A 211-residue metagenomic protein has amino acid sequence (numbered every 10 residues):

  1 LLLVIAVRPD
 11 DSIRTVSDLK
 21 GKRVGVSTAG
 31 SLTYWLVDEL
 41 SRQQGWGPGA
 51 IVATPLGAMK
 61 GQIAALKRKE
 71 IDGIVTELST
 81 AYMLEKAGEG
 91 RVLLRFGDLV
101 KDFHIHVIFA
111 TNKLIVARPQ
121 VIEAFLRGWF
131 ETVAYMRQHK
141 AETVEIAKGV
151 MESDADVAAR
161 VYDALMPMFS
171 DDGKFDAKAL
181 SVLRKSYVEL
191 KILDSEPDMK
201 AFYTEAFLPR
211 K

Functional and structural regions predicted by a protein language model:
L1-G47, A53-A58, Q62-A65, D72-L78 (+1 more regions): Short, glycine-/small- and polar/acidic-enriched structural segments that line small-molecule recognition paths
D11, K60-G149: Pocket-lining segment of extracytoplasmic ligand-binding domains
T15-V16, N112, M199: Structural motif detector for alpha-helix initiation sites
G21, K86, T204: Phosphate-coordinating loops and pocket residues in cytosolic domains that bind phosphorylated ligands
W35-R42, L84, A179-L183: Short, polar/charged alpha-helical segment
Q43-G49, D154, I192: Short helix-capping segments at alpha-helix termini
V116-D194: Secondary-structure end/capping motifs
V188-K211: Conserved C-terminal helix/tail region of periplasmic/extracytoplasmic solute-binding proteins
